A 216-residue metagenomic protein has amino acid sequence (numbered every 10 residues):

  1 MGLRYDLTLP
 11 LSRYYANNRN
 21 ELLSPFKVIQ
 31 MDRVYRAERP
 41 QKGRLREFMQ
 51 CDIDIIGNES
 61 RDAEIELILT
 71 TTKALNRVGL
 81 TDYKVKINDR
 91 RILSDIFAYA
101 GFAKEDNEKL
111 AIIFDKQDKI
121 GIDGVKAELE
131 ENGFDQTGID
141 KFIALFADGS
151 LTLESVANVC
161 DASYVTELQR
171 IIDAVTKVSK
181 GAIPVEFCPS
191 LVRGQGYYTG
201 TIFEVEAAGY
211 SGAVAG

Functional and structural regions predicted by a protein language model:
M1, F102-V125, L129, A207-Y210: Acidic, His- and aromatic-enriched active-site or binding-groove loops in soluble protein domains that engage sugars
D6-E21, V28-T81, V125-G216: Positively charged, Gly/Ser-enriched RNA/tRNA-binding surfaces
T72, S94-A98, A111, K126: Amphipathic alpha-helical segments within well-ordered protein domains
D82-K86: Cytochrome P450
I87-Y99, L191-G200: Beta-rich nucleic-acid/ligand-interaction surfaces
N88, L110, F142: Residue-level "edge-of-site" marker
